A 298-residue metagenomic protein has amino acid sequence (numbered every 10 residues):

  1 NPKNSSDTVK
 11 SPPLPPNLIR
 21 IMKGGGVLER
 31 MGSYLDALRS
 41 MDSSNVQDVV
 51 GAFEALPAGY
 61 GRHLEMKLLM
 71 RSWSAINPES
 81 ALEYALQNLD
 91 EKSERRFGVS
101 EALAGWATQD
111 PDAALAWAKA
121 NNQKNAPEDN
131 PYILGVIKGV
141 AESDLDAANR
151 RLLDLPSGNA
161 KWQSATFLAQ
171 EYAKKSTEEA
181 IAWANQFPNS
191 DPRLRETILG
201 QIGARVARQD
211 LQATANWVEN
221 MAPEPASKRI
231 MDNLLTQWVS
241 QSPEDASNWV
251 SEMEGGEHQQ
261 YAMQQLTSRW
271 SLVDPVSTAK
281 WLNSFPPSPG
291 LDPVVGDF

Functional and structural regions predicted by a protein language model:
N1-F298: Non-catalytic all-alpha helical scaffold/repeat segments
